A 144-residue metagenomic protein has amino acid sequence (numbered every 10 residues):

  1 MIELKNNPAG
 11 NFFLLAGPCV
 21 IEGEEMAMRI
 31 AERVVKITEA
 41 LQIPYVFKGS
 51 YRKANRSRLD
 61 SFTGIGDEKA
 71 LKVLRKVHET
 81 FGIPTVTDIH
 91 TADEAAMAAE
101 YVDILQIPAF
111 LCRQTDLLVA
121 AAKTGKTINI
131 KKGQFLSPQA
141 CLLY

Functional and structural regions predicted by a protein language model:
M1-E3, M28-L41, S57-L71: Glycine-rich, positively charged N-terminal anion/phosphate-binding segment
M1-L15, K72: N-terminal amphipathic alpha-helix/helix-capping segment at the start of soluble metabolic enzymes
L14-G17, Y45-G49, T85-T87, L105-I107 (+1 more regions): Hydrophobic faces of well-ordered beta-strands that scaffold small-molecule active sites in alpha/beta enzyme cores
C19-E32, K131-L142: Active-site glycine- and acidic-residue-rich loops that bind and position anionic ligands or nucleotide-like cofactors
V35-E39, L74-E79, A122: Surface-exposed amphipathic alpha-helices with a cationic face
G49-Q106, R113-L118: N-terminal active-site wall of soluble small-molecule enzyme domains
K53, S57, L111-Y144: Conserved anion-binding
